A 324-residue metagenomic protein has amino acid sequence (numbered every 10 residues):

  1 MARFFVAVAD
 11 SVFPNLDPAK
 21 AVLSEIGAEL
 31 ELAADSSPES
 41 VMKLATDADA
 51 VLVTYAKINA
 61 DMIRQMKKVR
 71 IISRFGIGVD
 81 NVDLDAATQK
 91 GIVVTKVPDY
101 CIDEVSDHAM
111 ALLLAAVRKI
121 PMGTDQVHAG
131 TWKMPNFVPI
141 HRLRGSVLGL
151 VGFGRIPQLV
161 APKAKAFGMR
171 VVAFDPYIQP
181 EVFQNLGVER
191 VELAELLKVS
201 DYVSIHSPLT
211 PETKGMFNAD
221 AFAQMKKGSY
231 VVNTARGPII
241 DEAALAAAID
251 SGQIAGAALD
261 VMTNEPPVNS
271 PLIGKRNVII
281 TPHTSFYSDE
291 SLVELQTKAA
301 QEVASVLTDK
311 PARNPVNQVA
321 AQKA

Functional and structural regions predicted by a protein language model:
M1-T95, N218, A324: An N-terminal-biased, well-structured beta-alpha scaffold segment characteristic of Rossmann-like dinucleotide-binding
V8, L148-L150: Hydrophobic Val/Ile/Leu positions in short beta-strands of Rossmann-like dinucleotide-binding domains
A28, I92, V188, N277-I279: Short, conserved active-site loop motifs that form the nucleotide-linked donor/cofactor pocket
L30-S36, V53-T54, V127-N136, Q184-R190 (+4 more regions): Short gly/ser/thr-rich secondary-structure transition/capping motifs
I58-R64, P176-P271: Rossmann-like adenosine-cofactor binding region
K90, P98-V147, L159-P162, A312-Q318: Phosphate-binding beta-alpha-beta segment of Rossmann-like dinucleotide-binding domains, i.e., the NAD(P)
V94, A219, G228-A324: Rossmann-like dinucleotide-binding domain for NAD(H)/NADP(H)
F153-G154: Glycine-rich Rossmann-fold phosphate-binding loop(s) that bind the pyrophosphate of adenine dinucleotide cofactors
